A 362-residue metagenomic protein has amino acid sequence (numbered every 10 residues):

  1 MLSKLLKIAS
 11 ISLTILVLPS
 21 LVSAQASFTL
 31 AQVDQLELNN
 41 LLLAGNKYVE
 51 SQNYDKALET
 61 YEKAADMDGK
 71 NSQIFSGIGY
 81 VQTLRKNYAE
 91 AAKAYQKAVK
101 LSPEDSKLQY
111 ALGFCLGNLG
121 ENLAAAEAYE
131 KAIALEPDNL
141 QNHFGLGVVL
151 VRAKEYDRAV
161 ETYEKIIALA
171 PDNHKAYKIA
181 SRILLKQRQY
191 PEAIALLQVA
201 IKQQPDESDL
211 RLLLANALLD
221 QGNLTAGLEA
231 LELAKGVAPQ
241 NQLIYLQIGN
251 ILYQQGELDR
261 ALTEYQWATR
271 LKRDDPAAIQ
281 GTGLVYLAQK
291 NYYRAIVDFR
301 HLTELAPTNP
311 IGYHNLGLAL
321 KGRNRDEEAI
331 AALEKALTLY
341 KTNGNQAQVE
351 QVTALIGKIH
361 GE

Functional and structural regions predicted by a protein language model:
L2-G77, T83-A89, K93-Q96, K100 (+1 more regions): N-terminal leader/linker segments that initiate helical-solenoid repeat arrays
V33, M67, L101, L135 (+7 more regions): Structural marker of alpha-solenoid helical repeat scaffolds
L43, G77, L84, K107 (+11 more regions): Canonical tetratricopeptide repeat
E50-S51, G77, L84-R85, N118-L119 (+7 more regions): Register position in tetratricopeptide repeats
